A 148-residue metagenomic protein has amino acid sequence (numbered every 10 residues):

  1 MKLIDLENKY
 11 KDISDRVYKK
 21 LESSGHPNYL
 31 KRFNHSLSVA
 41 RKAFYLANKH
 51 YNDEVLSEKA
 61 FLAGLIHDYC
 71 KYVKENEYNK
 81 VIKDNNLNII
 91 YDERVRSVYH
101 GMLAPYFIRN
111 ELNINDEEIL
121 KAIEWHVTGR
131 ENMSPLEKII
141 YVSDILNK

Functional and structural regions predicted by a protein language model:
M1-I4, N8, D12, N52-V55 (+1 more regions): Short coil/turn linker and secondary-structure boundary residues
L3-N28: Generic N-terminal amphipathic, Lys/Arg-enriched alpha-helix
K20-H26, F44, K49-K148: Divalent metal-dependent catalytic cores for phosphoryl transfer on phosphate-bearing substrates
L30-F33: A short, charge-rich alpha-helical start-of-domain segment used by transcription regulators
S36: DNA target-recognition patches
